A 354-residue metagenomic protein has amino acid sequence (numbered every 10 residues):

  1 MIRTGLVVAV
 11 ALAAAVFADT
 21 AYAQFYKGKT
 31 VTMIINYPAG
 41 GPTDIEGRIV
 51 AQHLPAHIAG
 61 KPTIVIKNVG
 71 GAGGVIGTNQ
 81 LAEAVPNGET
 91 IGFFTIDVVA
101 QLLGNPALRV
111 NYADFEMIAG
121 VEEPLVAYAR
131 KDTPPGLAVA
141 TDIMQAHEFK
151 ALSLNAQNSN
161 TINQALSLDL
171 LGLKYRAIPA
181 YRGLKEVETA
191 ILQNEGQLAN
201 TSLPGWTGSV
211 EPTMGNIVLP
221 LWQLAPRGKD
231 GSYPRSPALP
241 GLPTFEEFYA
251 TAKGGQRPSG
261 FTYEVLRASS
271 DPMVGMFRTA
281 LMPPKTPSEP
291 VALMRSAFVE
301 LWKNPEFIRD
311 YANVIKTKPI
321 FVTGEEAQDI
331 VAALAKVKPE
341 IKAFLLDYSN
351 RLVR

Functional and structural regions predicted by a protein language model:
G5-V16: Bacterial N-terminal signal peptides
T20-M33, A39, A59-P62, V85-T90 (+6 more regions): Immediate post-signal peptide segment of exported/extracytoplasmic ligand-binding proteins
M33-R48, G71-G73, L152-S159: Extracytoplasmic "Venus flytrap"
A56-K61, Q80-T90, L102-L198, A250 (+2 more regions): Hinge/capping helix and adjacent helix->loop/strand transition within the periplasmic-binding protein
K61-N79: Early extracytoplasmic/lumenal segment of secretory-pathway proteins
G92-V98, G183-L184, N200-T207, Q223-P226 (+1 more regions): Beta->alpha turn/N-cap motifs
S209-W302, E340, R351-R354: C-terminal lobe and pocket-closing loops of periplasmic/extracytoplasmic Venus-flytrap solute-binding proteins
A225-S232, F245, K303, F307-A332: Mature extracytoplasmic/periplasmic domains
